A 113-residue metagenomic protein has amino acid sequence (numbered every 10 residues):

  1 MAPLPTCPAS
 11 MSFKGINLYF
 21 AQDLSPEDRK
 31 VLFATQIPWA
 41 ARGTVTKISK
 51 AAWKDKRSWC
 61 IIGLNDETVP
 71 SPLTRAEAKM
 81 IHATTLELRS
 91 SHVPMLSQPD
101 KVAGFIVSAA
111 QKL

Functional and structural regions predicted by a protein language model:
M1-K50: Helix-rich cap/lid subdomain of alpha/beta-hydrolase
I37, D55-K56, M80-T84: Short glycine/proline-enriched coil/turn segments at helix->beta-strand junctions
A51, M95: Small/polar glycine-rich anion-binding or flexible loop at a beta-alpha turn
K54, A109-L113: Glycine-rich phosphate-binding loop signature in dinucleotide/nucleotide-binding domains
K54, W59-I62: Short beta-strand/loop motif that positions the catalytic acidic residue of the alpha/beta-hydrolase fold
L64-R89, L96, S108-A109: Conserved loop-alpha-helix segment in the C-terminal half of the alpha/beta-hydrolase fold that carries the catalytic
P99-V107: Short, amphipathic alpha-helical "lid/cap" segments that border enzyme active or binding sites
